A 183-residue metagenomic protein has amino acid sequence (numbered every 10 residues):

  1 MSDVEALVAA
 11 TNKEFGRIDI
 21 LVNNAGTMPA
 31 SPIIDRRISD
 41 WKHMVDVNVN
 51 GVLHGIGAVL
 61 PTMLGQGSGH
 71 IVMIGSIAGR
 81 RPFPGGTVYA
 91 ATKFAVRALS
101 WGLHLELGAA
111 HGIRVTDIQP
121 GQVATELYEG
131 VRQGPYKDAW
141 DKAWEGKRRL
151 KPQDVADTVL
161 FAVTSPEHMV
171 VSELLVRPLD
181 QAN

Functional and structural regions predicted by a protein language model:
M1-A6, I38: The beta1-alpha1 cofactor-binding region of Rossmann-like NAD(H)/NADP(H)-dependent oxidoreductases
P32-I33, D40-K42: Substrate-binding pocket helix/loop in short-chain dehydrogenase/reductase
I34, R81-T87: Active-site loop immediately N-terminal to the catalytic Tyr-X3-Lys motif of short-chain dehydrogenase/reductase
I56, T92: Active-site helix of classical SDR
S76: Residue(s) in the substrate-gating loop at a strand-loop-helix junction that position the organic substrate next
R81, G102-I113: Active-site-adjacent segment of SDR/Rossmann-fold oxidoreductases
I113, D117-G121, D138-N183: C-terminal helical subdomain
